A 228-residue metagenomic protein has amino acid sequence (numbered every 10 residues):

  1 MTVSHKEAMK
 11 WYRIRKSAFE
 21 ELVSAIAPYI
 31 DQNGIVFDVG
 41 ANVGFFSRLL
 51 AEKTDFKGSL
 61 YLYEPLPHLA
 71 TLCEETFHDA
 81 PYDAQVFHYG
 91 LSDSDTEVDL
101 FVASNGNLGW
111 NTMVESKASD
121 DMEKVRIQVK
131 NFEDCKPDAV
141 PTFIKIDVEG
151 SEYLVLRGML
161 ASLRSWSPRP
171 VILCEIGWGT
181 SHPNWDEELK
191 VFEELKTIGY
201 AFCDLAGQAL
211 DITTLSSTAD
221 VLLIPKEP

Functional and structural regions predicted by a protein language model:
M1-P228: Phosphate/nucleotide-binding beta-alpha loop and adjacent structural elements of enzyme active sites
